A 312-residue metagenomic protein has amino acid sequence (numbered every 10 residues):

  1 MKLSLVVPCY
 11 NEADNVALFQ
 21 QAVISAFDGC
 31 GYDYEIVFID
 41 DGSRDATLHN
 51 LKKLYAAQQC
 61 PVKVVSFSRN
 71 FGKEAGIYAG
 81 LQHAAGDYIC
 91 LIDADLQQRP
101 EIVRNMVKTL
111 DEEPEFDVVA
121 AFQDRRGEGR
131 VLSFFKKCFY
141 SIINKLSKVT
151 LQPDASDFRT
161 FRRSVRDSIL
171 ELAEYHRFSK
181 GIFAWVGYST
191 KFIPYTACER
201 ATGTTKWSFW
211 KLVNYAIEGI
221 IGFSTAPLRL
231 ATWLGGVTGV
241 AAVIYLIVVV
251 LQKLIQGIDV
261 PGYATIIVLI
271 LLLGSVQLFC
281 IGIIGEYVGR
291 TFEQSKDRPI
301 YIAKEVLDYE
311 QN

Functional and structural regions predicted by a protein language model:
M1-G129: Structured catalytic core of nucleotide-sugar glycosyltransferases
P8, A26, L54, F67 (+8 more regions): Amphipathic alpha-helical segments that mediate coupling or scaffolding at interfaces
P8, F67-R69, P114, R159 (+3 more regions): Short conserved micro-motifs on helix faces and helix-strand junctions that flank and scaffold key functional residues
N11-D14, Q97, E101, L170 (+3 more regions): Residues in soluble alpha-helical coiled-coils and helical-bundle/repeat scaffolds
V65-R69, K73-H83, Y88, P100-I182 (+1 more regions): Acceptor/aglycone-binding surface of glycosyltransferases and processive sugar-polymer synthases
F178-N312: Hydrophobic helical membrane-anchoring modules
